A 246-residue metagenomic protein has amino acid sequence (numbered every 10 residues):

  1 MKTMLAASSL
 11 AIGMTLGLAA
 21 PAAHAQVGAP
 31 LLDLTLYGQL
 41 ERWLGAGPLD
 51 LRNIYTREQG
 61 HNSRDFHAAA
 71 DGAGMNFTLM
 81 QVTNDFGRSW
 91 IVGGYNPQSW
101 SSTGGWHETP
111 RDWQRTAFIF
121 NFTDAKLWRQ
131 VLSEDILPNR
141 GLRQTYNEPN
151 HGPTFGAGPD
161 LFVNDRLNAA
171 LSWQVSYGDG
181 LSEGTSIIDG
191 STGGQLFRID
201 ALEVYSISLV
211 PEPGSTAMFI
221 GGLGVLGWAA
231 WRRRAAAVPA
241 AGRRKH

Functional and structural regions predicted by a protein language model:
T3-I12, A22-Q26, S206-V225: Short, threonine-centered small-residue motifs that mark membrane-proximal processing/anchoring sites and TM-junction
G17-A20: N-terminal signal peptide c-region/cleavage motif recognized by signal peptidases
Q26-N76, V82-L209: Phosphate-recognition beta-domain surfaces
N84, L223, A230: Short, glycine/serine-rich, charged loops/turns that create anion-binding and catalytic segments at active sites
W228-H246: C-terminal membrane-anchoring or membrane-association module
